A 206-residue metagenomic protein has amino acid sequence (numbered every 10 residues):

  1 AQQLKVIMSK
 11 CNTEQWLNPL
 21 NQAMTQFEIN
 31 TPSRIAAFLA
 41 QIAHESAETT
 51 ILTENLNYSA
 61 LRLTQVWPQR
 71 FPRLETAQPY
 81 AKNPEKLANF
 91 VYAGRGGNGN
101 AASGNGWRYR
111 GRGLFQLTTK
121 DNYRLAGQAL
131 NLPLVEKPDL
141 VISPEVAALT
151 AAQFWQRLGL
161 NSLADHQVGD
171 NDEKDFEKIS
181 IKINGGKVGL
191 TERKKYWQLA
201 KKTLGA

Functional and structural regions predicted by a protein language model:
A1-Q15, P19, A43-F154: Peptidoglycan-targeting cell-wall enzymes and recognition modules
Q2, N18, Q22, A36-L39 (+5 more regions): Solvent-exposed, polar/charged alpha-helical surfaces in well-ordered, non-transmembrane soluble domains, broadly
Q3-C11, M24-E28, A37, S103-G104 (+4 more regions): Second-shell loop/turn segments in exported
E14, P32-I35, E145, E173 (+1 more regions): Conserved structured core elements
E28-F38, I51-N55, N161-D175: Surface-exposed patches in mature extracellular/periplasmic domains of secreted proteins
I42-E45, T119, A164-G189: Acidic helix/loop microenvironments that form the catalytic cleft of cell-wall polysaccharide enzymes
A147-G169: GST-like fold's C-terminal all-alpha helical module
K178-A206: Low-complexity, Gly/Ser/Thr/Pro-rich intrinsically disordered linker/tail segments
